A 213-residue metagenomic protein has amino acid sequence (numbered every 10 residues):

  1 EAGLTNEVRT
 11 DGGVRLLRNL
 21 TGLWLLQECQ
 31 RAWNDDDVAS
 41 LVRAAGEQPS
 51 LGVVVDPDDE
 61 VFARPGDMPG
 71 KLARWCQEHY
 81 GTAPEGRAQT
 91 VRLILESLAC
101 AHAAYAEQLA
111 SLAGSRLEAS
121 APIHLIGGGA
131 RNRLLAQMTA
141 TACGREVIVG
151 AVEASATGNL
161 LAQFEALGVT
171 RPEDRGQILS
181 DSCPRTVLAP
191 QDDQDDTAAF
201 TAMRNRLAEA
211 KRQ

Functional and structural regions predicted by a protein language model:
E1-P122, R131-G144, I148-S155, Q163-Q191 (+3 more regions): Active-site core segments that coordinate phosphate-bearing ligands/cofactors across diverse enzyme families
G128: Glycine-rich Rossmann-fold phosphate-binding loop(s) that bind the pyrophosphate of adenine dinucleotide cofactors
